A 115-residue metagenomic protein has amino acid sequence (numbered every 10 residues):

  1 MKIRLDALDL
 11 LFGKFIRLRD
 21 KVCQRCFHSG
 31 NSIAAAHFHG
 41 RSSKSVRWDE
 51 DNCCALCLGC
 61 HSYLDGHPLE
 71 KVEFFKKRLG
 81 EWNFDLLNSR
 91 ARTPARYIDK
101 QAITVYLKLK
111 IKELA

Functional and structural regions predicted by a protein language model:
M1-D9, E113-A115: Arg/Lys-rich, low-complexity, intrinsically disordered N-terminal tails that contact nucleic acids
R4, S45, Y63: Conserved aromatic-histidine-acidic binding/catalytic patches
L8-A34, C57: Short cysteine-rich loop/turn motifs with clustered Cys
Q24-C54, E70: Histidine-centered nuclease catalytic patch
H28-N31, C53-L79: Short Cys/His-centered divalent metal-binding micro-motifs
R41-A55, K76-S89: Short microdomains enriched in Cys/His and/or Lys/Arg
N83-A115: Short flanking/linker segments adjacent to small metal-binding domains or redox-active Cys/His motifs
